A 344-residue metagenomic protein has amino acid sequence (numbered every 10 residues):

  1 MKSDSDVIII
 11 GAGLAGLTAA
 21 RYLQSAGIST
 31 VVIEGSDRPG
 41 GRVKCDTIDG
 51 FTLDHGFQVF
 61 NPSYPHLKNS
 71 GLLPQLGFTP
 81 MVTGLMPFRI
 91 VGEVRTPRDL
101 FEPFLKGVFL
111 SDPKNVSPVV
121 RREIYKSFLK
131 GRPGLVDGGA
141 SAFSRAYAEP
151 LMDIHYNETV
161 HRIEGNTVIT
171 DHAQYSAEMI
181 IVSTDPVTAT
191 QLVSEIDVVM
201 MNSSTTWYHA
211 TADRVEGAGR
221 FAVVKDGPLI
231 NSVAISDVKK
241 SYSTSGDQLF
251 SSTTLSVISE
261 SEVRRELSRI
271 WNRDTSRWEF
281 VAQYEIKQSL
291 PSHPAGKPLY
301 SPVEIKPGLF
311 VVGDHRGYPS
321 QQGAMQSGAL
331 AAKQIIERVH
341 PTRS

Functional and structural regions predicted by a protein language model:
S5-V32, I336: N-terminal Rossmann-like FAD-binding beta1-loop-alpha1 element of flavoenzymes
A15, R38, V187: Conserved Rossmann-like nucleotide-cofactor binding loop
Q24-I48: Glycine-rich FAD pyrophosphate-binding loop
I48-G107: Dinucleotide-binding Rossmann-like beta1-alpha1 core, especially the glycine-rich loop that anchors the ADP
G84-N166, Q174-A177, S183: Active-site/ligand-binding neighborhood in enzyme catalytic cores
R162, T167-I270: Mid-domain catalytic core of redox enzymes that form a hydrophobic substrate pocket/lid adjacent to a catalytic redox
K240-S344: Conserved flavin/dinucleotide-binding core of flavoenzymes
